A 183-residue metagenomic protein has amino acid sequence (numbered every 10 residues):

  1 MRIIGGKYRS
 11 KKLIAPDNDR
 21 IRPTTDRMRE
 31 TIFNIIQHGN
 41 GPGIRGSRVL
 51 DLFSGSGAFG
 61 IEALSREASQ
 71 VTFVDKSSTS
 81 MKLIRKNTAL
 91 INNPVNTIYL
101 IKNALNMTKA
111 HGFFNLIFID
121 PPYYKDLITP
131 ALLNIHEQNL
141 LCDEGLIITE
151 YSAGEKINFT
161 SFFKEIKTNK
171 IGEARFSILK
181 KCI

Functional and structural regions predicted by a protein language model:
M1-I183: Class I S-adenosyl-L-methionine-dependent methyltransferase catalytic core
